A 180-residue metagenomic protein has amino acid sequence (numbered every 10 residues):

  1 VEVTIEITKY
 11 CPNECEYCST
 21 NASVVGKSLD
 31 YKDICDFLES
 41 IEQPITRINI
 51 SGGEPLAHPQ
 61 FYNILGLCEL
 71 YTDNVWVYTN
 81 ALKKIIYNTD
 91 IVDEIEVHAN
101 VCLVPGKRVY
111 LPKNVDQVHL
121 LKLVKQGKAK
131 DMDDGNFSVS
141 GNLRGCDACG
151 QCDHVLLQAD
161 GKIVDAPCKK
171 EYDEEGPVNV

Functional and structural regions predicted by a protein language model:
V1-V77, K84: Conserved alpha-helical substructure of the radical SAM core
I7, G52, V77-A81, A99-L103 (+1 more regions): A cross-domain feature marking catalytic cores of carbohydrate-active enzymes and several ubiquitous metabolic/repair
K27, D90-N179: Radical SAM enzyme [4Fe-4S]-AdoMet core and its adjacent flexible, acidic and glycine-rich loops/tails across
K32, I48, T72, T79 (+3 more regions): Intrinsic-disorder/low-complexity regions
S40-E42, E69, T89, P112-V115: Alpha-helix termination/capping residues and helix-transition junctions
E54, N179-V180: A generic secondary-structure micro-motif detector that highlights 1-2 residue hydrophobic/ambivalent hotspots embedded
K83-I85, Q126: Short gly/pro/ser/thr-enriched loop/turn and capping motifs at secondary-structure boundaries
